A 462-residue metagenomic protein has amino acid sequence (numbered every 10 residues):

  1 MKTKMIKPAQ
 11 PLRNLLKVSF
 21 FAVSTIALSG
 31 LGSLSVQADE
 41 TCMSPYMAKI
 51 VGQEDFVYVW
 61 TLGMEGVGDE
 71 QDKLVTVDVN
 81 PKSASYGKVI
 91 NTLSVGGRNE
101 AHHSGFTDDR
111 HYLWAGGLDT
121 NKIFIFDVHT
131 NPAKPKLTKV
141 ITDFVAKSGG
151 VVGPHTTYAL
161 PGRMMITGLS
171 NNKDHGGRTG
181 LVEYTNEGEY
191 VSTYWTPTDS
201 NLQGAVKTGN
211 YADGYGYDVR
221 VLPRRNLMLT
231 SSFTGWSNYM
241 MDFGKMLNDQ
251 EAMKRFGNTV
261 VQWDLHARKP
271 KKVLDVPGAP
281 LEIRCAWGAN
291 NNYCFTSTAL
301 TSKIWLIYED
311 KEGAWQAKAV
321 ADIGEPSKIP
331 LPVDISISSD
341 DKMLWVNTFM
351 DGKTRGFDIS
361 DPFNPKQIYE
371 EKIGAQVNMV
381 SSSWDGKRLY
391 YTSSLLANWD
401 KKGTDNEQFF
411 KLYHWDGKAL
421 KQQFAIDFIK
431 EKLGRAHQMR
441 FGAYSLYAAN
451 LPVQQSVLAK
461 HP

Functional and structural regions predicted by a protein language model:
D39-V79, Y86-L118: Beta-strand-rich domains and repeat architectures in extracellular enzymes and scaffolds, especially beta-propellers
G52-D69, T167-R178, S231-R255, T392-F410: Short, conserved, GDST-rich strand-edge loop motifs in beta-rich repeat architectures
Q53-D55, D109-H111, P161-R163, R224-N226 (+3 more regions): Short coil/turn segments that connect the beta-strands within blades of beta-propeller domains
Y86-T156: Blade-loop segments of beta-propeller domains
K88-E100, T138-G150, T193-G214, P270-A279 (+3 more regions): Surface-exposed loop and turn segments in beta-propeller and other repeat-based domains that flank or scaffold
T107, G209-T354: Beta-propeller domains
V128-L222: Asp-box/WD-like beta-propeller blade repeats and closely related beta-sheet repeat scaffolds
S302, P326-N406: Loop/turn-rich, solvent-exposed surfaces of beta-rich toroidal or solenoidal domains
